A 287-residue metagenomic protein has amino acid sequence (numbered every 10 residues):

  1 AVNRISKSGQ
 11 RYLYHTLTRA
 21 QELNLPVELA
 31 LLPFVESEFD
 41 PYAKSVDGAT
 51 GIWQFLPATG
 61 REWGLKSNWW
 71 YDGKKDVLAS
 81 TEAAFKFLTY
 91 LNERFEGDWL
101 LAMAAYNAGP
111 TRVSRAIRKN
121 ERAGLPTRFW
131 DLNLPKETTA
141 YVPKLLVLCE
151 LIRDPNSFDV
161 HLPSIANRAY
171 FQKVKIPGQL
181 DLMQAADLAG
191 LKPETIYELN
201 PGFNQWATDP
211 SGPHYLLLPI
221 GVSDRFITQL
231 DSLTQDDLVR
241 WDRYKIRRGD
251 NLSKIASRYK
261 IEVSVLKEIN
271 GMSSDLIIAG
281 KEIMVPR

Functional and structural regions predicted by a protein language model:
A1-H15, E22-L23, E62, S67-F95 (+1 more regions): Extracytoplasmic and endomembrane cell-envelope/extracellular-matrix remodeling and assembly machinery
Q21-N24, K44-S45: Short, charge-rich binding segments
P26-P33, T50, D98-A104: Alpha-helical scaffolds flanking conserved acidic
A43-G64: Short, surface-exposed glycine/acidic/tryptophan-bearing loops
